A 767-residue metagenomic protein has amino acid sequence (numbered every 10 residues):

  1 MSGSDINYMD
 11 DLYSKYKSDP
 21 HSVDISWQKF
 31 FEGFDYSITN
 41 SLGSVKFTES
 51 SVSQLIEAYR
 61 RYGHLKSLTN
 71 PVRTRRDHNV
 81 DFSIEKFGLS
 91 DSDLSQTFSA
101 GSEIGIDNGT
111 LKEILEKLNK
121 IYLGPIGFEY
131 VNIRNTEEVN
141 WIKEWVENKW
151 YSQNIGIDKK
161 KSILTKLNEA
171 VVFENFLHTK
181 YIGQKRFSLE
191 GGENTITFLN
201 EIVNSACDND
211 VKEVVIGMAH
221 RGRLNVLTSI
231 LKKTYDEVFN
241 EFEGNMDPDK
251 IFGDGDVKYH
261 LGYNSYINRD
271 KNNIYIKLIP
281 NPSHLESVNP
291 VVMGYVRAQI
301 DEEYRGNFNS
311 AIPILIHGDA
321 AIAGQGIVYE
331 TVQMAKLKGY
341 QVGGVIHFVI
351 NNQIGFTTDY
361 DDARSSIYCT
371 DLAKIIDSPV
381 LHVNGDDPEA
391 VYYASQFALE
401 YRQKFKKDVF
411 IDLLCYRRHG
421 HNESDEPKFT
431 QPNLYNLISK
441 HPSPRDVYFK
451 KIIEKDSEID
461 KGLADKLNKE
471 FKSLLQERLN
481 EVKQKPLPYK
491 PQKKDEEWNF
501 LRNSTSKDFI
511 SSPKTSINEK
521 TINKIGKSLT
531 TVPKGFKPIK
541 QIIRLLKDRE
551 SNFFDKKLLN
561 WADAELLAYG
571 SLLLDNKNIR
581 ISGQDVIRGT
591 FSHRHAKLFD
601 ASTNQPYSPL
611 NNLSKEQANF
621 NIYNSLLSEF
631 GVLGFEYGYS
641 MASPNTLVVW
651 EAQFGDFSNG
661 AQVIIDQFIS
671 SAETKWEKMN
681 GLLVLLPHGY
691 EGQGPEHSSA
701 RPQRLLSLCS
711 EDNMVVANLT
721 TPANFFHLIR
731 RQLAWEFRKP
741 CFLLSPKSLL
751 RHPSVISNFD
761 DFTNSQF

Functional and structural regions predicted by a protein language model:
M1-F34: Subset of Sec-pathway N-terminal targeting signals
G3, R186-E193, Y275-E286, G318-G326 (+10 more regions): Alpha-helix capping and helix-loop boundary segments enriched in small/acidic/polar residues
F34-N194, V211: Extended, charge-enriched "interface" segments that sit outside catalytic cores
F47-E57, R61-S99, E116, V171 (+3 more regions): Flexible, glycine-rich loop/tail regions that form catalytic "lids" or insertion modules at the edges of active sites
K86-K117, Y122, D256, T358-A363 (+4 more regions): A structural-propensity feature for long, helix-poor, extended segments
V172, F176-D236, R544-K547, S551 (+1 more regions): Active-site pocket-lining segments that scaffold enzyme catalytic pockets across diverse folds
K212-D377, L381, F591-S643: Cofactor-binding active-site loop characterized by glycine-rich and histidine/acidic residues
G355-S366, K374-F410, L414-G420, K428: Conserved phosphate-handling catalytic cores of large alpha/beta enzymes
